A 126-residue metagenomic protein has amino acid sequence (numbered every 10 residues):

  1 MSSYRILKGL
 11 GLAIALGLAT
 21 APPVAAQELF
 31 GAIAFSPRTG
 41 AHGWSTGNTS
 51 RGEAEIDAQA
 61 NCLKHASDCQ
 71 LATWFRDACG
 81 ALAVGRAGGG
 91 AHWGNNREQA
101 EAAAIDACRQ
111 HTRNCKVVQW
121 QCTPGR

Functional and structural regions predicted by a protein language model:
S2-L10, T20-R126: Helix-coil modules at protein/domain termini and other flexible surface or pore-lining loops, especially C-terminal
L12-L16: Hydrophobic alpha-helical targeting segments used for export or membrane insertion
